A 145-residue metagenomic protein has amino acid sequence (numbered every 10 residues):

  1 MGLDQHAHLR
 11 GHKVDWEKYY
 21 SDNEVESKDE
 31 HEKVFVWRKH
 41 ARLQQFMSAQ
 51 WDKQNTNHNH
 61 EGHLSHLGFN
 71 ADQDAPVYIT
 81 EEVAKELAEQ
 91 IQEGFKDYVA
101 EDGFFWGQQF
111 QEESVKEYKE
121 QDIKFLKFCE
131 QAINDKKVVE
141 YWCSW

Functional and structural regions predicted by a protein language model:
M1-W145: Acidic (Asp/Glu-rich) sequence patches and key acidic residues that form negatively charged surfaces used
